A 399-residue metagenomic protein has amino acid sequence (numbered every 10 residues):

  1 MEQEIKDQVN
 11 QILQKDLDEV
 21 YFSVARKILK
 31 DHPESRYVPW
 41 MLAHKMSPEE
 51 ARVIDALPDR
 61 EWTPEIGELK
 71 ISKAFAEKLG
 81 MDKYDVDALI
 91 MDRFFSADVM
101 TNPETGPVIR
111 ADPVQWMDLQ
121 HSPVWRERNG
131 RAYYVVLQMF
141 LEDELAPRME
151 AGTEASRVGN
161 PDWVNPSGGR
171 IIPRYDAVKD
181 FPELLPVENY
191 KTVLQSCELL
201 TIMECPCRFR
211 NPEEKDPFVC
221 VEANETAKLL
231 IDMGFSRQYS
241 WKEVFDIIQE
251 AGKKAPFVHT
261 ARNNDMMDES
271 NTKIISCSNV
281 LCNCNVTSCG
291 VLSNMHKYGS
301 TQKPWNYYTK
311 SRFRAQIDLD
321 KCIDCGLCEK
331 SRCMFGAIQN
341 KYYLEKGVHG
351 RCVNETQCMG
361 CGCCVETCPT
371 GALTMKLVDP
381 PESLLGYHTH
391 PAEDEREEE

Functional and structural regions predicted by a protein language model:
M1-W40, G290: Long, low-complexity, charged/polar intrinsically disordered regions in eukaryotic proteins
A43-L79: Short amphipathic alpha-helical interface segments
H44, I109-A111, N263-L281, Q302-S331 (+3 more regions): Ferredoxin-like iron-sulfur electron-transfer modules
D87-V108, I338-Q339, L373-T374: A short, conserved structural fragment
G106-G152: Short, amphipathic alpha-helical interaction segments positioned at domain boundaries
A146-K310, R314: Catalytic cores of enzyme domains
C205-C207, C220, C282-C284, C289 (+4 more regions): Disulfide-bonded cysteines in secreted/extracellular proteins and peptides
H388-E399: C-terminal membrane-proximal segments flanking the terminal transmembrane helix
